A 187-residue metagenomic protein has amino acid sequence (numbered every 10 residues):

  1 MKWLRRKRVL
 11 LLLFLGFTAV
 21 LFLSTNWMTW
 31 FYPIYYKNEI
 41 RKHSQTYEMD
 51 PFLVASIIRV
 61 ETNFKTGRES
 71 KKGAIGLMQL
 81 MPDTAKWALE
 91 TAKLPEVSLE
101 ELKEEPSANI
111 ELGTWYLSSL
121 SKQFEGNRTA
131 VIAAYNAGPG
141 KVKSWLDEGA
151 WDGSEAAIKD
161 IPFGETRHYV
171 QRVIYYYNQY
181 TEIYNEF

Functional and structural regions predicted by a protein language model:
M1-R5: N-terminal Lys/Arg-rich, disordered targeting/topogenic segments
R8-T25: Hydrophobic membrane-insertion alpha-helices, especially the h-region of bacterial N-terminal signal peptides
F22-F187: Catalytic glycan-binding domains that act on GlcNAc-containing polysaccharides
